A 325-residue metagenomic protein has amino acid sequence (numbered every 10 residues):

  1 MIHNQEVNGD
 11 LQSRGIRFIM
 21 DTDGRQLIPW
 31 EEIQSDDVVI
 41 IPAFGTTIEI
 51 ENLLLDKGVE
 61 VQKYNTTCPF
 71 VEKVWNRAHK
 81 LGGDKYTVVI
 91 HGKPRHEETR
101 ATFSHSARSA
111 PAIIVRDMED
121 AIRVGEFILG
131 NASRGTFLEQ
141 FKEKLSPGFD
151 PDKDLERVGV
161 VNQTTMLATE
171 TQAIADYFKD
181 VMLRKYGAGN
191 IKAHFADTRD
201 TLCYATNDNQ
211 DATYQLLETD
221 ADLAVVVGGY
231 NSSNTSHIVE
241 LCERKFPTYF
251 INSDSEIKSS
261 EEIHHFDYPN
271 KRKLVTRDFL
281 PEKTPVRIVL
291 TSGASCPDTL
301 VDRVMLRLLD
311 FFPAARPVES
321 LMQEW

Functional and structural regions predicted by a protein language model:
M1-W325: The feature marks the mature, well-folded catalytic cores of soluble enzymes
